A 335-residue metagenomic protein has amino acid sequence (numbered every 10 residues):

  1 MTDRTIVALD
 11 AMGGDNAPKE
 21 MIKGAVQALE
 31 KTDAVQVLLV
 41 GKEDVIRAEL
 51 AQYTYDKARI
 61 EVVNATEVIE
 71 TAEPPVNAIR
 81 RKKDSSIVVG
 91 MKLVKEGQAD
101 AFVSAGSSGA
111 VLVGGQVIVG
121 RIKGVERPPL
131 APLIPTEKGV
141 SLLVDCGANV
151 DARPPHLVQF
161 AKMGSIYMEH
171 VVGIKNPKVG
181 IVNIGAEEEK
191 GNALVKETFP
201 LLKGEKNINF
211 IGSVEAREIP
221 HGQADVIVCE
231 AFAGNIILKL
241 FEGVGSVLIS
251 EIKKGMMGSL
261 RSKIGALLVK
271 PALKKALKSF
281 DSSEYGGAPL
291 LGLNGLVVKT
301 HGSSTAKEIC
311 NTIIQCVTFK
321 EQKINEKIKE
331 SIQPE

Functional and structural regions predicted by a protein language model:
M1-G13, A25-Q36: Generic N-terminal amphipathic, Lys/Arg-enriched alpha-helix
M1-L9, D15-K19, R47-A48, Y53 (+3 more regions): N-terminal charge/polar-biased segments
D10, L39-G41, E61-V63, S104-G106 (+6 more regions): Short beta-strand segments
D15-M21, D84-G97, A101-G115, I122 (+7 more regions): Short glycine/serine/threonine-rich phosphate/pyrophosphate-binding segments that cradle anionic phosphate groups
K19-E20, T32, Q36-L38, E43-R47 (+4 more regions): Glycine-rich phosphate/diphosphate-binding loop of Rossmann-like nucleotide-binding domains
E20-T71: N-terminal glycine-rich anion-binding loop in soluble enzyme alpha/beta folds
Y55-A99: Phosphate/nucleotide-donor binding subsite
Q116-P129, L133-L143, Q223-I227, A231-E335: Glycine-rich phosphate/nucleotide-binding loop
